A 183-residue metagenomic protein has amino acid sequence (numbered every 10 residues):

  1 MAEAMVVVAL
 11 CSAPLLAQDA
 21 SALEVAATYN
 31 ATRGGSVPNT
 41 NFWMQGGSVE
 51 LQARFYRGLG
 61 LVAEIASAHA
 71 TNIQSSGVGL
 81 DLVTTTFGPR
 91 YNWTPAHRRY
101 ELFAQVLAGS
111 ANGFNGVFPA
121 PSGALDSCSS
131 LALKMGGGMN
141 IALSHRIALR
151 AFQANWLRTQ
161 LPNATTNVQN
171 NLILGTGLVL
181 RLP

Functional and structural regions predicted by a protein language model:
M1-A20, P183: Cleavable N-terminal export/targeting peptides
D19, N39-F42, E50-F55: Short secondary-structure boundary/capping segments within folded domains
D19-R33, L102-A108: Transmembrane beta-strand segments of Gram-negative outer membrane beta-barrel proteins
A31-S48, C128-S129: Surface-exposed strand-loop-strand hairpins of Gram-negative outer-membrane beta-barrel proteins
G34-V37, N72-V78, P119-L125, Q160-T166: Extracellular loop and loop/strand-boundary signature of outer-membrane beta-barrel proteins
E50-S122, S130-G136, I141-L143, L149 (+1 more regions): Gram-negative (and chloroplast) outer-membrane scaffold detector with strong preference for beta-barrel transmembrane
Q153-A154: Internal, hydrophobic beta-strand segments that form the core of beta-sheet-rich folds
